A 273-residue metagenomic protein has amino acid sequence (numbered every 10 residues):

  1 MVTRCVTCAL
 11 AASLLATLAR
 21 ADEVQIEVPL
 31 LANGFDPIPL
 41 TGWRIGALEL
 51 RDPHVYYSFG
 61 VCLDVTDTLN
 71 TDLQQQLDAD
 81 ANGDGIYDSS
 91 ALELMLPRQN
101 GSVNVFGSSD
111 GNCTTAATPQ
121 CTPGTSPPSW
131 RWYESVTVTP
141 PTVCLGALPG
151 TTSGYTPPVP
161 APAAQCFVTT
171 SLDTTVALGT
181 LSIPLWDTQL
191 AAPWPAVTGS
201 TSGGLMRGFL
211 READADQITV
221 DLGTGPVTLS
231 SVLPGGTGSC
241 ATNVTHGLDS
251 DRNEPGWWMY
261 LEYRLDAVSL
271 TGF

Functional and structural regions predicted by a protein language model:
M1-T3: N-terminal secretory signal peptides that target proteins for export/translocation
C5-A16: Bacterial N-terminal signal peptides
A19-A21: Boundary at the C-terminal end of the N-terminal hydrophobic targeting segment
V24-V28, G34-F273: Extracytosolic secretory-pathway proteins
